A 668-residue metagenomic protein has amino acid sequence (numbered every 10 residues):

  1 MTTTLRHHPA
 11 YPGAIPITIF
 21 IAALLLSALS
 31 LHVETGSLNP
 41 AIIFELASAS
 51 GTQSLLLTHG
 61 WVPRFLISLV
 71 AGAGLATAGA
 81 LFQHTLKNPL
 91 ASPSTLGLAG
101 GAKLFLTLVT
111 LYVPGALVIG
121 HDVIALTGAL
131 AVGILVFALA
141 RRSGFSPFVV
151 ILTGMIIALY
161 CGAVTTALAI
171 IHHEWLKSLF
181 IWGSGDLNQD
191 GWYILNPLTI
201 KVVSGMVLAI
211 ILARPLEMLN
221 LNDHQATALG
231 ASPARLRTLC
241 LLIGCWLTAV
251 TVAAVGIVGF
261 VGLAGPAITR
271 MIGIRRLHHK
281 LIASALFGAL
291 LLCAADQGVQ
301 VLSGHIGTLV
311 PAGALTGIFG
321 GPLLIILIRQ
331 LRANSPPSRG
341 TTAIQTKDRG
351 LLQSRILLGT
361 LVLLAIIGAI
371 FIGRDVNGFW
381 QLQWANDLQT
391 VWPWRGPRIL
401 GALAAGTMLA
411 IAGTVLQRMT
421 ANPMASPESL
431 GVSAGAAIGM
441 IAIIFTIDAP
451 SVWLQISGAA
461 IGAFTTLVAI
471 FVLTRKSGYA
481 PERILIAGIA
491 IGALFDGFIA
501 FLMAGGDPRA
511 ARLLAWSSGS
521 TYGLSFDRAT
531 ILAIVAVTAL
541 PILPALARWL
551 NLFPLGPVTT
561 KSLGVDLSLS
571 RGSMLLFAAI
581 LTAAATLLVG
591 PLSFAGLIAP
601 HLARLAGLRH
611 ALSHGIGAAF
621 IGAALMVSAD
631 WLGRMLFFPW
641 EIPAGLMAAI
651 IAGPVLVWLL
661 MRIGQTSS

Functional and structural regions predicted by a protein language model:
T2-S668: Alpha-helical transmembrane segments in inner-membrane proteins
